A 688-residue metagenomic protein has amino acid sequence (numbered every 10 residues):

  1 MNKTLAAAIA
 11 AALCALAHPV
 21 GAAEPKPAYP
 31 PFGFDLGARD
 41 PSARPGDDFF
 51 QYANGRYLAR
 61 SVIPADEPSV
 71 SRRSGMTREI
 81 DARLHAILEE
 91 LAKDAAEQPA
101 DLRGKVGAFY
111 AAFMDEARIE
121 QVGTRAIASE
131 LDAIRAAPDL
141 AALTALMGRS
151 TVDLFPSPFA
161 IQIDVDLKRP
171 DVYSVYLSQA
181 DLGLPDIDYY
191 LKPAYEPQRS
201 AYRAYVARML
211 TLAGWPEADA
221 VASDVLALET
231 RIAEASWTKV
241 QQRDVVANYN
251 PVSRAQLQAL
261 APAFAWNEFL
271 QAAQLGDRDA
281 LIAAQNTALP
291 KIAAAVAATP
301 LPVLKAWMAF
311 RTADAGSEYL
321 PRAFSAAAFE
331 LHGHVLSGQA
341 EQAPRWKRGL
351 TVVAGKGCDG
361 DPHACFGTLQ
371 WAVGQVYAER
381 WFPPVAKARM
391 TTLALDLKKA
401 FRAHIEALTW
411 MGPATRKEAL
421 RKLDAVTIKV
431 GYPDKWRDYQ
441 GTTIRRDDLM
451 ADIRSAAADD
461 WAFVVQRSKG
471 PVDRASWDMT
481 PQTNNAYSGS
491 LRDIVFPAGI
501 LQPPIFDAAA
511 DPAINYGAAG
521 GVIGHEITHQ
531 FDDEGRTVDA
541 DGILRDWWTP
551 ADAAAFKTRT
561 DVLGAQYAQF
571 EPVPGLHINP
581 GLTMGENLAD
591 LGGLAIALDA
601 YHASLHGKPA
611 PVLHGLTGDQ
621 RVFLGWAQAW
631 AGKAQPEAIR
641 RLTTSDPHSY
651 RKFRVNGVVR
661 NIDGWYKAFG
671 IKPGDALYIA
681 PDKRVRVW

Functional and structural regions predicted by a protein language model:
N2-G21: Gram-negative bacterial Sec-dependent N-terminal signal peptides
A23-K26, L260-A263, F366-Q370, G374-W688: Intrinsically disordered, low-complexity linker/terminal regions across diverse proteins
P25-A28, P41-R118: Active-site-surrounding "flap" and adjacent substrate/cofactor-binding loops of secreted or lumenal enzymes, prototyped
S42-G46, A53, M76, I80-L84 (+26 more regions): Stable alpha-helical elements in mature extracytoplasmic
Y52-R56, R60, E79, R83 (+16 more regions): Structured segments of extracytoplasmic/periplasmic soluble domains in secreted or envelope-associated proteins
Y57-S61, L184-P185, P504: Short, solvent-exposed loop/turn elements at domain surfaces
D66-L88, D219-A235, N515-G521, D619-V622: Short secondary-structure subsegments characteristic of cysteine-rich extracellular domains
L91-T392, D396: Noncatalytic, helix-rich "gating/capping" subdomain that lines the substrate-entry/channel surface of large enzyme
